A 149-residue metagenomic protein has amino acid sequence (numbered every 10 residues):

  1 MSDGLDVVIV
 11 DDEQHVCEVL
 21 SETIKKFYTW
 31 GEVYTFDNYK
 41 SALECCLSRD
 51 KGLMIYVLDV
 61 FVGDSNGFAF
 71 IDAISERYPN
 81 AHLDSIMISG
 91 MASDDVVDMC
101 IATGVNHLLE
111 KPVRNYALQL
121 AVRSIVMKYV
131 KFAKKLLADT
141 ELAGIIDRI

Functional and structural regions predicted by a protein language model:
Q14-T35: Two-component/phosphorelay signaling modules centered on CheY-like receiver
T35-I55: Acidic, metal-coordinating helix/loop segments flanking the phosphotransfer/catalytic sites of two-component signaling
V62-G63, S93: The feature encodes the CheY-like receiver
F68-A81: Short amphipathic alpha-helix used as the core "switch/output" element in two-component signaling
A69, A92-H107: Alpha4 helix (beta4-alpha4-beta5 surface) of REC/receiver domains from two-component response regulators
D95, V113-V122: C-terminal output helix
R123, M127-I149: CheY-like receiver
